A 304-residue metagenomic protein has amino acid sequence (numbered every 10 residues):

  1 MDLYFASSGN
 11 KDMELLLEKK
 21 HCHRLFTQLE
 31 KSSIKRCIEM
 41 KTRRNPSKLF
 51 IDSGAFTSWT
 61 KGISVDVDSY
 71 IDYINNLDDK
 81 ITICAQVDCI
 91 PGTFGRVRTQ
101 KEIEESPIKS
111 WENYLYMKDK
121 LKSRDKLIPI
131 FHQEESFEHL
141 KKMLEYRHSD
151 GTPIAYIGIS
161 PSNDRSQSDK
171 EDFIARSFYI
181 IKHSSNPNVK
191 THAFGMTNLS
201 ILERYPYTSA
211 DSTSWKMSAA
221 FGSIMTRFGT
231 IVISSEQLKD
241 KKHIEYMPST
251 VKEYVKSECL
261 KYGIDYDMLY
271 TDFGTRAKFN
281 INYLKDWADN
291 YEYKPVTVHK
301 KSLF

Functional and structural regions predicted by a protein language model:
M1-E18, I71, N75, A85 (+5 more regions): Alpha/beta catalytic cores of nucleotide-metabolism and tRNA/nucleoside-modifying enzymes
M1-K122, D289, Y293, H299-F304: Non-catalytic, usually N-terminal nucleic-acid engagement modules in DNA/RNA processing proteins
S7-G9, L29, S53-A55, D88 (+4 more regions): A cross-domain feature marking catalytic cores of carbohydrate-active enzymes and several ubiquitous metabolic/repair
K19-R24, N45-P46, S123-R124, E145-I157 (+2 more regions): Glycine-enriched alpha-helix->loop->beta-strand junction motifs that scaffold or abut catalytic
R36, W59-G62, H139-L140, S166-D172 (+2 more regions): Short, charged, surface-exposed secondary-structure boundary motifs
D52, P129, Y205: Conserved, mostly hydrophobic/aromatic
S64-D68, E138-Y146, M196-A210: Catalytic cores of alpha/beta
E135-H148, S168-S177: Distinct, well-ordered alpha-helical segments
